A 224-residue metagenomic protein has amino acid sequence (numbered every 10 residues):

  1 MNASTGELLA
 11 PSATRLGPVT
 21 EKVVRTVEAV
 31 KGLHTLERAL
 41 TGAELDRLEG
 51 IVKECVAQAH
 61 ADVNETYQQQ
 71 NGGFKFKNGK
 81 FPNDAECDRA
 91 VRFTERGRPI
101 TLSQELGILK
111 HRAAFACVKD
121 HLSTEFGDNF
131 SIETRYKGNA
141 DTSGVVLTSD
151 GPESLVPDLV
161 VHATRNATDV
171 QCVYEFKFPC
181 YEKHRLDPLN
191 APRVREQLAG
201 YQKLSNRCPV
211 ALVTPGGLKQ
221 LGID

Functional and structural regions predicted by a protein language model:
M1-G97: Nuclease-adjacent, charged terminal/linker segments that flank catalytic cores
G42, G50, C55, T148-E153 (+2 more regions): Active-site or metal-binding loop neighborhoods of secreted/extracellular toxin and effector enzymes
Q69-K77, S123-K137, V210-L218: Short glycine-rich, low-complexity/disordered patches
C87-K119: A short, highly charged nucleic-acid-interacting micro-segment common to nuclease and nuclease-linked defense proteins
L102-R112, T124-V170: Active-site metal-binding core of divalent-cation-utilizing nuclease and nuclease-like domains
V118-L122, F126, S205: Active-site catalytic pocket residues across diverse enzymes, especially alpha/beta-hydrolases
